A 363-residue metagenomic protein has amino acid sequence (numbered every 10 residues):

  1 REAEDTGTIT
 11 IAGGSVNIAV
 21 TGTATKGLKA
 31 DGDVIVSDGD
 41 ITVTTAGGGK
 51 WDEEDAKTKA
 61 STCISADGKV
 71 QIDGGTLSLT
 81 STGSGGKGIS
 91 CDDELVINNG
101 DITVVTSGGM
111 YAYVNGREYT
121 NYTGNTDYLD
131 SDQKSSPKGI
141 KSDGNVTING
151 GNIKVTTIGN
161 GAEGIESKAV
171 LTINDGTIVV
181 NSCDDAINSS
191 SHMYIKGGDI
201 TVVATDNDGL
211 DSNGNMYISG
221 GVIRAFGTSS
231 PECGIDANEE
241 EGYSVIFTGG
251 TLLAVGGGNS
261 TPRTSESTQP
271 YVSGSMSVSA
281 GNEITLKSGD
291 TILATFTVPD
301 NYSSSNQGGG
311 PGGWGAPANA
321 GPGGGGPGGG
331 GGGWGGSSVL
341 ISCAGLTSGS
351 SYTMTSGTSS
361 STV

Functional and structural regions predicted by a protein language model:
R1-V363: A composition-driven surface/loop motif
